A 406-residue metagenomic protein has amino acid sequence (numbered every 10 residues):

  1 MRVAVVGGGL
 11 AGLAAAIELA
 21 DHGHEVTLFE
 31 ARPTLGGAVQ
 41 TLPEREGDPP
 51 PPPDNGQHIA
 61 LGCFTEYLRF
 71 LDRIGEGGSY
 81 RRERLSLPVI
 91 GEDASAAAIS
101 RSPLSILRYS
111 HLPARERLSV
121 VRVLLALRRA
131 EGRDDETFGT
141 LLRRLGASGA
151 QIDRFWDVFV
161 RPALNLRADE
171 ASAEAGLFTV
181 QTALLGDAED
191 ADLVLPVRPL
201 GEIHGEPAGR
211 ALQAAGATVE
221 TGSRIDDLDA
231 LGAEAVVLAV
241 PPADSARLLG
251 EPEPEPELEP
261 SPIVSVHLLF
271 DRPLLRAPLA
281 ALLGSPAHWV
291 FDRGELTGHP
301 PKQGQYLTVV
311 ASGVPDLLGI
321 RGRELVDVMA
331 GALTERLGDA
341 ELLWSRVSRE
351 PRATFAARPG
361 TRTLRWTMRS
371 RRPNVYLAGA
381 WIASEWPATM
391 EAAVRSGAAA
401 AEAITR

Functional and structural regions predicted by a protein language model:
R2-L28: N-terminal Rossmann-like FAD-binding beta1-loop-alpha1 element of flavoenzymes
A11, T34, A243: Conserved Rossmann-like nucleotide-cofactor binding loop
A20-R45: Glycine-rich FAD pyrophosphate-binding loop
G37-C63, L124-R128: Glycine-rich active-site loop/strand segments that organize a redox cofactor
P43, S100-L104, D292-R406: Conserved flavin/dinucleotide-binding core of flavoenzymes
F64-L177, D190: Mobile amphipathic helical/loop "lid" adjacent to a hydrophobic cofactor/ligand pocket
T179-I225: Helical element adjacent to the flavin cofactor pocket in flavoenzyme catalytic cores
S223-R323, D327, G331-R336: Mid-domain catalytic core of redox enzymes that form a hydrophobic substrate pocket/lid adjacent to a catalytic redox
